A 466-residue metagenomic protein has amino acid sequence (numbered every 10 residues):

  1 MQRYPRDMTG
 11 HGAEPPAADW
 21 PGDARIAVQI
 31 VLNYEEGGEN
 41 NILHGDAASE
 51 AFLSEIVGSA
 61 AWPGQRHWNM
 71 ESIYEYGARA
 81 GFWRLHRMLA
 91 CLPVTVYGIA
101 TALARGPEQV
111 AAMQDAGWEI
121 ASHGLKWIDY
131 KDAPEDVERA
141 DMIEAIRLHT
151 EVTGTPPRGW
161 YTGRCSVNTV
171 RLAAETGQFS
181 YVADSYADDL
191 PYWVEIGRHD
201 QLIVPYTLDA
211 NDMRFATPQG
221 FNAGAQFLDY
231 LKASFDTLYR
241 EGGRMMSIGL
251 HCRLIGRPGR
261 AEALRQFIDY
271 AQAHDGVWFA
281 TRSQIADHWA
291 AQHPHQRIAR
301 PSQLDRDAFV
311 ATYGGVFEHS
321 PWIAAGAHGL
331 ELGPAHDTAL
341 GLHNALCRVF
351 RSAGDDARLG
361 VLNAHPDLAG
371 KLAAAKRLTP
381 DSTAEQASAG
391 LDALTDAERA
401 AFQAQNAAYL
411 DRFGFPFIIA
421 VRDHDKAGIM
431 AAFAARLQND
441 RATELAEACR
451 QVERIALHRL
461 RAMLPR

Functional and structural regions predicted by a protein language model:
Q2-L202, F227-I248, L254-Q296: Catalytic alpha-helical scaffold of carbohydrate-active enzymes acting on polysaccharides/glycoconjugates
R84, A140, E144, Y230-A233 (+9 more regions): A non-catalytic, amphipathic alpha-helix used as a structural packing/dimerization or gating element in enzyme scaffolds
I196-F215: A structural motif
V204, T217-D229, A233, T395: A mid-sequence, solvent-exposed acidic-amphipathic segment
R297-G315: Charged, compositionally biased N-terminal leader segments and the immediate start of the first structured element
G315, P321-Q405, I455-L464: Aromatic-anchored, charged helix-turn/loop surface patch used as a conserved interaction hotspot
S320-P321, F417: Residue-level signal for inorganic ion chemistry
L394, E398-R466: C-terminal non-catalytic interaction appendages of large macromolecular assemblies
